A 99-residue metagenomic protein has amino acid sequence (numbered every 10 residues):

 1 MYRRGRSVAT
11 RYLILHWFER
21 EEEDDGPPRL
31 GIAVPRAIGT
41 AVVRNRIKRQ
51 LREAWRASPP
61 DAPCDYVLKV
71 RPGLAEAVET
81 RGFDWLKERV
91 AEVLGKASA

Functional and structural regions predicted by a protein language model:
M1-A99: Positively charged, solvent-exposed patches that mediate nucleic-acid binding
